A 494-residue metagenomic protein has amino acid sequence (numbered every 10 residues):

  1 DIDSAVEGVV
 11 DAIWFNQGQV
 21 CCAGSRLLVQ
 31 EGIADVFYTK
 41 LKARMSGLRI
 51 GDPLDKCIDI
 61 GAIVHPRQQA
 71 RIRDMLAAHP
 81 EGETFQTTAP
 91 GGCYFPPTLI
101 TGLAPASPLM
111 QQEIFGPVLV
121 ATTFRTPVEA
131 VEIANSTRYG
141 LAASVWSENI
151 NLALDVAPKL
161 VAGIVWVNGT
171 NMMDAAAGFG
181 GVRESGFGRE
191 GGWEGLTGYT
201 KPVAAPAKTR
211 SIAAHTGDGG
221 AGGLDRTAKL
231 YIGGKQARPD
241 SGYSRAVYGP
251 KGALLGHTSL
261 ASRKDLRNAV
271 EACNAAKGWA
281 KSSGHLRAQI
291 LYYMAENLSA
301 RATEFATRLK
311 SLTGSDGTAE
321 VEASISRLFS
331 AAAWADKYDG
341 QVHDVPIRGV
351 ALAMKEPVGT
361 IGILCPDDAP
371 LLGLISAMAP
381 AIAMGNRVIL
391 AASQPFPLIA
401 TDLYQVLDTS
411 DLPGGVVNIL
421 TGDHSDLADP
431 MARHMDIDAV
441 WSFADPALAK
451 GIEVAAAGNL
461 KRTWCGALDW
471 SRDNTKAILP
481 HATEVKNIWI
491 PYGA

Functional and structural regions predicted by a protein language model:
D1-A104, I133, V167, S211-A213 (+4 more regions): ALDH superfamily catalytic-core signature
R26-E31, I60-R71, T98-T101, I114-T126 (+4 more regions): Short, well-ordered beta-strand elements within core beta-sheets of diverse protein domains
T39, A70-R73, N151-L152, V156-H215 (+1 more regions): Extended, hydrophobic interaction surfaces within ordered domains
A121-R125, N418-D423: Short acidic-hydrophobic, aromatic-tinged amphipathic segments that line or gate anion-handling sites
E129, G349, D426-L427: Short acidic active-site motifs
N151, G252-Y338: Glycine-rich loop-to-alpha-helix module at the N-terminal edge of alpha/beta enzyme cores
Y199-L255, K337: Hydrophobic face of amphipathic alpha-helices that form TPR/SEL1-like repeat modules and related alpha-solenoid
Y243, P250, A333, K337-P413: Conserved small-residue-rich beta-alpha loop and adjacent elements that most often cradle the phosphate/pyrophosphate
